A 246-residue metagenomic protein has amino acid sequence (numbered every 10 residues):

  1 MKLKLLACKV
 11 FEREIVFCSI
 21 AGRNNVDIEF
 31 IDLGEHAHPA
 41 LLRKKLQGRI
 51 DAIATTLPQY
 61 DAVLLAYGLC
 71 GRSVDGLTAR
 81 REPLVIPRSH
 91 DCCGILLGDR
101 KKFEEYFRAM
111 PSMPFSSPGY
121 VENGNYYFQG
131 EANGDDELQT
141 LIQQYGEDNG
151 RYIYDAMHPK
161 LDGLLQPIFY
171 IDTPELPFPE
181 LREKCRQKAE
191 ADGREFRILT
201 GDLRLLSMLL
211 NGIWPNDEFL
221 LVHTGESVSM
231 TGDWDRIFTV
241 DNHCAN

Functional and structural regions predicted by a protein language model:
M1-G22: N-terminal basic/disordered segments at the start of proteins
L6-R13, E35, V63-D75, H90-C92 (+3 more regions): Gly/Ser/Thr-rich loops at beta-strand to alpha-helix junctions that form or flank small-molecule/cofactor-binding
N25-L41, I198-T200: A short beta-strand-loop structural module common to alpha/beta enzyme folds
P39-T56: Glycine-rich, highly charged phosphate/nucleotide-binding loops
T55-G71, D75, F115-A132, L221-N246: Extended, charge-rich low-complexity interaction segments
E82-F128: Long, charge-dense
A109-P179: A conserved mid-domain beta-alpha-beta active-site/ligand-binding segment of alpha/beta enzyme cores
I153-N246: Extended, basic/helix-rich recognition subdomains
